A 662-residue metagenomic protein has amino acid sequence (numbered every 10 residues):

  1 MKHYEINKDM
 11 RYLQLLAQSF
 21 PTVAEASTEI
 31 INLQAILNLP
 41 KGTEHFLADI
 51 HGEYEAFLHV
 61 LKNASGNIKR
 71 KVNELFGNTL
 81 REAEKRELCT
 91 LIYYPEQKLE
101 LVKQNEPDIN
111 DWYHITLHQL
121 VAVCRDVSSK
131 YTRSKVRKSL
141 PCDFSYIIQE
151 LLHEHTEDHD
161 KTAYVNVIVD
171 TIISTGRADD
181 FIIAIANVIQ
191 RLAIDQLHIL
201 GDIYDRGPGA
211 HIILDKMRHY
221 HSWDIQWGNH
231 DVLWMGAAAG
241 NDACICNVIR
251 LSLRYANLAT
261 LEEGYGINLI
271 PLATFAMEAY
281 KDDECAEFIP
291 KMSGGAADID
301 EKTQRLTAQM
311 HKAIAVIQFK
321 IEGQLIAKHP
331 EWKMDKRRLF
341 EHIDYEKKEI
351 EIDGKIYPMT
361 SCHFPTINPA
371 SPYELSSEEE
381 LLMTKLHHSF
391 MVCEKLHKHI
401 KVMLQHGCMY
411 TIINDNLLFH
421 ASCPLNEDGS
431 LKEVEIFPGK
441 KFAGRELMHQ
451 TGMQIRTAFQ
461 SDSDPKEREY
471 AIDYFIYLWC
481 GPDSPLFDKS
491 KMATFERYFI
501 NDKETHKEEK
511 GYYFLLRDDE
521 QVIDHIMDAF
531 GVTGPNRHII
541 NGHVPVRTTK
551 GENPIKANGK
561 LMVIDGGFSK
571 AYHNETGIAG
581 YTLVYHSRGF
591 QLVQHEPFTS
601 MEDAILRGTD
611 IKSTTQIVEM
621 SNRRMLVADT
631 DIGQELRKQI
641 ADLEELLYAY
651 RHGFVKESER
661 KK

Functional and structural regions predicted by a protein language model:
M1-K662: Feature recognizes metal-dependent phosphohydrolase scaffolds
